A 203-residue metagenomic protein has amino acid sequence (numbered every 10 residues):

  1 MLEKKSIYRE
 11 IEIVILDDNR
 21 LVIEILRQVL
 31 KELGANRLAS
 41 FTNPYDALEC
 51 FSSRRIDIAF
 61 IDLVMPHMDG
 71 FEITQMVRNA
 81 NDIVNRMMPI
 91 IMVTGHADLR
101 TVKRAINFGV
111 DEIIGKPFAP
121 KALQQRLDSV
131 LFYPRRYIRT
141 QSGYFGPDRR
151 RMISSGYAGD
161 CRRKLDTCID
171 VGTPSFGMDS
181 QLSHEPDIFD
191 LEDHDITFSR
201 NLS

Functional and structural regions predicted by a protein language model:
S6-R9, F132-L202: CheY-like receiver
R20-T42: Two-component/phosphorelay signaling modules centered on CheY-like receiver
R27, E72, R86, A97-E112 (+2 more regions): Alpha4 helix (beta4-alpha4-beta5 surface) of REC/receiver domains from two-component response regulators
S40-I58: Acidic, metal-coordinating helix/loop segments flanking the phosphotransfer/catalytic sites of two-component signaling
T42-N43, D69-Q75: Acidic catalytic/metal-coordinating carboxylates
M65: Receiver (REC) domain active-site loop signature in two-component systems and cognate sites in sensor histidine kinases
F118-L131, R135, R139-T140: C-terminal output helix
